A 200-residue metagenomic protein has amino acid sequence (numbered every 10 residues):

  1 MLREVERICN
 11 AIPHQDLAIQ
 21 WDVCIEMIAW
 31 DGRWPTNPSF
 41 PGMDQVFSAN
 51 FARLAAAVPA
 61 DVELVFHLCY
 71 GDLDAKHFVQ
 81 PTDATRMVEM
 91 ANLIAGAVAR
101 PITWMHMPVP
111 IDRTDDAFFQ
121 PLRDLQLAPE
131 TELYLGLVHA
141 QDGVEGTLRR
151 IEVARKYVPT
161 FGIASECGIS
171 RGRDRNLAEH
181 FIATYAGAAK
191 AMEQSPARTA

Functional and structural regions predicted by a protein language model:
M1-N10: Long, contiguous amphipathic alpha-helices that act as assembly "spine/axial" helices in icosahedral shell and virion
L2, T36-V58, A84-A95: Acidic, His- and aromatic-enriched active-site or binding-groove loops in soluble protein domains that engage sugars
H14-G42, H67-F78, T82: Active-site-proximal loop/short-helix segments that contain or immediately flank catalytic acid/base residue(s)
W21-E26, V65-D72, V109, V138 (+1 more regions): Short loop/turn segments at strand-loop or loop-helix junctions that form parts of catalytic or ligand-binding pockets
P41-S48, H77-R86, I111-D115, A140-E145: Active-site glycine- and acidic-residue-rich loops that bind and position anionic ligands or nucleotide-like cofactors
A60-V62: Conserved anion-binding
A95-T199: Catalytic-face loop-and-helix region of soluble metabolic enzyme cores
